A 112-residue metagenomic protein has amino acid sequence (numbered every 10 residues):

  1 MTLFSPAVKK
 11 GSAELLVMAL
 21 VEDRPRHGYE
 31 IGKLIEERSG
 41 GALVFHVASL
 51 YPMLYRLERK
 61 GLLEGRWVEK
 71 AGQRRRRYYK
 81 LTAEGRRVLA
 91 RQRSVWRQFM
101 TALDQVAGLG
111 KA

Functional and structural regions predicted by a protein language model:
M1-T2, A112: Intrinsically disordered, low-complexity and often Lys/Arg-enriched segments
L3-A7, W67-V68: Short beta-strand/turn micro-motifs at beta-sheet edges
S5-S49: N-terminal helix-turn-helix DNA-binding core of bacterial DNA-binding proteins
A19, K33, Y55, A90 (+1 more regions): A cross-family signal for key residues in well-ordered alpha-helices that form functional helical elements
L50-L57: Basic amphipathic alpha-helical segments that dock to polyanions
E58-R75, K80: Beta-hairpin "wing" of winged helix-turn-helix
L81-G85: Accessory beta->alpha helical hairpin/"wing" motif in late/C-terminal subdomains of nucleic-acid enzymes
R86-A112: Amphipathic alpha-helical dimerization/coiled-coil segments that flank or bridge DNA-binding/regulatory modules
